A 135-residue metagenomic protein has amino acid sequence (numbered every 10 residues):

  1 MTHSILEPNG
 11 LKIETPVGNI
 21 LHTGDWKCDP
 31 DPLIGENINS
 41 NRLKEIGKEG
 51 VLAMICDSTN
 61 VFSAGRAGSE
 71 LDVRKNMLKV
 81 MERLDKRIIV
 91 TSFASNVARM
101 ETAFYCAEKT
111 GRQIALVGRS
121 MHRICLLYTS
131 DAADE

Functional and structural regions predicted by a protein language model:
M1-S130: His/Asp/Glu-rich metal-coordinating catalytic cores of metallo-dependent phosphodiesterases/hydrolases acting on
D131-E135: A short, hydrophobic C-terminal helix/tail in secreted or cell-surface proteins
